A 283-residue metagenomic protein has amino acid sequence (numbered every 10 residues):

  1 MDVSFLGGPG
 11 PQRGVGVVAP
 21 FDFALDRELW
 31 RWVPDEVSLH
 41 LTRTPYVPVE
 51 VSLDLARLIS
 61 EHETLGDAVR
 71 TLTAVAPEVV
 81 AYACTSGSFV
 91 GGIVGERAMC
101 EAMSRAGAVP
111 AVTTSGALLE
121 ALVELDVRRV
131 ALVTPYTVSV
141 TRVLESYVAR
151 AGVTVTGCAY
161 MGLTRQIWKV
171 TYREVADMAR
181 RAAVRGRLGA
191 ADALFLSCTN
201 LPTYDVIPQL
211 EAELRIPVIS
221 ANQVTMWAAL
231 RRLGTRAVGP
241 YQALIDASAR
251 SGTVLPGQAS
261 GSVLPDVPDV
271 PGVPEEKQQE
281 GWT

Functional and structural regions predicted by a protein language model:
M1-D67, V133-E174: N-terminal glycine-rich anion-binding loop in soluble enzyme alpha/beta folds
E61-V75, D177-A190: Short, well-structured alpha-helical segments in soluble
V69-P110: Glycine/small-residue-rich loop that forms an oxyanion/phosphate-binding "nest" at active or ligand-binding sites
E78-A83, A131-L132, A190-C198: Periplasmic-binding protein-like
M99-T164, D246-A247: Conserved beta-alpha
R181-E213, M226: Hydrophobic alpha-helical
S220-G257, E280-T283: C-terminal functional extensions of proteins
T253-P274: Compositionally biased, intrinsically disordered low-complexity segments enriched for polar/charged residues
